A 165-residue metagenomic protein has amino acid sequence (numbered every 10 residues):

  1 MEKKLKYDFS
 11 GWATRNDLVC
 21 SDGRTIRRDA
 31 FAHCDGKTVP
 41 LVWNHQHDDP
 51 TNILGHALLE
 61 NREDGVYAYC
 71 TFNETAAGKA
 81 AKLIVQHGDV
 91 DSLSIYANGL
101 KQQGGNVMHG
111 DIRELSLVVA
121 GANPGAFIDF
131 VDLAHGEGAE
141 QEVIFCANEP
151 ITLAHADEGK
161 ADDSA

Functional and structural regions predicted by a protein language model:
K3-G11, D17-C20, P40, H56-A156: Residue microenvironments linked to proteolytic maturation and disulfide-stabilized extracellular modules
D22-C34: Short Gly/aromatic-enriched secondary-structure transition segments
I26-R27, D48, E74-A76: Short, surface-exposed beta-strand-loop junctions and turns on beta-sheet-rich folds
C34-D35, H87: Flexible, charged surface loops at secondary-structure boundaries
K37-D48, L93: Short conserved beta-strand and strand-loop elements enriched in small hydrophobics with frequent Asp/Gly
Q46-H56: A surface-exposed loop-and-adjacent beta-strand signature within N-terminal beta-sandwich domains that mediate ligand
K160-A165: Short, intrinsically disordered, charge-balanced linker/junction segments flanking boundaries in proteins
